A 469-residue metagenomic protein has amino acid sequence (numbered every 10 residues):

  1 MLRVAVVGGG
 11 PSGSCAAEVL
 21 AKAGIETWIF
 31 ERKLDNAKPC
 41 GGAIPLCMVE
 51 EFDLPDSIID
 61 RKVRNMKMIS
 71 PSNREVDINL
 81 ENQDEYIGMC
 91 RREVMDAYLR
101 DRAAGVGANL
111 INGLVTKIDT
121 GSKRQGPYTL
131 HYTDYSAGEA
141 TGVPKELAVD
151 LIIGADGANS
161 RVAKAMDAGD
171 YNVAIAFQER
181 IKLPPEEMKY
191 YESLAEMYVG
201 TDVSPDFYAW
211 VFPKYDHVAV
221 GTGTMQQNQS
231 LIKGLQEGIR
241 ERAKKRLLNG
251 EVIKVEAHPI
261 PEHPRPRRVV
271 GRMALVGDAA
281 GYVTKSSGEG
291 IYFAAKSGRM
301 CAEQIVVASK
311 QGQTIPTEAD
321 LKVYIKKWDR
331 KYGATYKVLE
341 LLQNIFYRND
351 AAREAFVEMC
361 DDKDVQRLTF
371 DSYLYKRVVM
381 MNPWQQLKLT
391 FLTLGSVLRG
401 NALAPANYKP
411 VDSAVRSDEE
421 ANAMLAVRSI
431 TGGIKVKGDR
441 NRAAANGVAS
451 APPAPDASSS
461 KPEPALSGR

Functional and structural regions predicted by a protein language model:
A5-V7, A21-C40: Glycine-rich FAD pyrophosphate-binding loop
G9, R102-L248: Predominantly flavin-linked oxidoreductase catalytic cores and closely associated redox partners
G13: N-terminal Rossmann-fold NAD(P) dinucleotide-binding loop
I29, G154, V276: Generic enzyme active-site microenvironment
D35, F52-K67, N112, G169-V173 (+2 more regions): A short alpha-helix-loop-beta-strand transition element characteristic of N-terminal alpha/beta dinucleotide-binding
L46-R100: A conserved beta-strand/loop capping segment in the N-terminal third of enzymes that catalyze redox or closely related
K117, Q226-I305, K310, P316: FAD/FMN-dependent oxidoreductases across multiple families
V306-D456, K461-R469: C-terminal helical "tail/cap" subdomain of flavin- and related membrane-associated enzymes
